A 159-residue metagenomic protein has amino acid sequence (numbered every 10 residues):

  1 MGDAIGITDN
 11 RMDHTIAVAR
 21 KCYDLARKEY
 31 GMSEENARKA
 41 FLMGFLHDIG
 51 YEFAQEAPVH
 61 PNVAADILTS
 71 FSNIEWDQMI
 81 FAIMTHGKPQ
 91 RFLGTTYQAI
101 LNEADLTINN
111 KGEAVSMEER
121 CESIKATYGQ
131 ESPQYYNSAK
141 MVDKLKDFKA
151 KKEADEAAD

Functional and structural regions predicted by a protein language model:
D3-E35, L46, I74, K88-D159: Divalent metal-dependent phosphate-bond-processing catalytic cores, especially two-metal-ion Mg2+/Mn2+ enzymes that act
V18, E35-L68, I80-P89: His-Asp-centered metal-binding catalytic motifs of divalent-metal-dependent phosphohydrolases/nucleases
